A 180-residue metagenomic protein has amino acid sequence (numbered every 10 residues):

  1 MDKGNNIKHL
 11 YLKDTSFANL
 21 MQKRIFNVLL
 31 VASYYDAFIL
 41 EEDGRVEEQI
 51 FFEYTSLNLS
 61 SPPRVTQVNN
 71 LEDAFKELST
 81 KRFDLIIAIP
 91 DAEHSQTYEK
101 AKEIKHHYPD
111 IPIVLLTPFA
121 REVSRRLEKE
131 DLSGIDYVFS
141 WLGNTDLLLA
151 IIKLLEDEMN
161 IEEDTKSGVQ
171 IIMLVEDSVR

Functional and structural regions predicted by a protein language model:
M1-T66, E130-Y137, W141-R180: Non-catalytic signal-transmission and effector/linker regions of two-component phosphorelay proteins
N6, L10, I39-V46, F51 (+3 more regions): Conserved phosphotransfer microenvironments
